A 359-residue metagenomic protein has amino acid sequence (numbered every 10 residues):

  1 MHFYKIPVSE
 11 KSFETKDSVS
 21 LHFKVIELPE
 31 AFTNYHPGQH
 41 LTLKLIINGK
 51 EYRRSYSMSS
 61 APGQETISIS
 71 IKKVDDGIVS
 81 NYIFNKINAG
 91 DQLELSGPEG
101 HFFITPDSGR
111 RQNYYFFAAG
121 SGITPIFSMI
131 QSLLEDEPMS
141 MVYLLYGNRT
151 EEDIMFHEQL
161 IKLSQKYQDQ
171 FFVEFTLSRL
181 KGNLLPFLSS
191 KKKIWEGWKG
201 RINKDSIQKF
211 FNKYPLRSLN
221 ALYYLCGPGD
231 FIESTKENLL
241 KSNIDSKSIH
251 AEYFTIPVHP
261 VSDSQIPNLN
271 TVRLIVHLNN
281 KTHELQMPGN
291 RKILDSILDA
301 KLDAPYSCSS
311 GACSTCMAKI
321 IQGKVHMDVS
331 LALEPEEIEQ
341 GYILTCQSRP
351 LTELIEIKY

Functional and structural regions predicted by a protein language model:
H2-Q92, S96, Q112, N148-E151 (+3 more regions): Ferredoxin-reductase
P37-Q39, Q265-R273, A312-S314, L351: A short, compositionally biased
P62-E65, D107-R110, E137, P350-Y359: Ligand-binding loop in jelly-roll beta-barrel domains
Y82-I275: FNR/FR-type flavoprotein reductase catalytic core
C226, C308, C313-C316, C346: Short cysteine clusters
N270-P305, A312, I321: C-terminal accessory/binding modules appended to enzymatic or scaffolding proteins
L298-D299, T315-Y359: Iron-sulfur (Fe-S) cluster-binding segments and ferredoxin-like electron-carrier domains, especially [2Fe-2S]
A304, S309, E339-Y342: Short metal-coordination and nucleic-acid-contact micro-motifs, chiefly zinc-binding Cys/His arrays
